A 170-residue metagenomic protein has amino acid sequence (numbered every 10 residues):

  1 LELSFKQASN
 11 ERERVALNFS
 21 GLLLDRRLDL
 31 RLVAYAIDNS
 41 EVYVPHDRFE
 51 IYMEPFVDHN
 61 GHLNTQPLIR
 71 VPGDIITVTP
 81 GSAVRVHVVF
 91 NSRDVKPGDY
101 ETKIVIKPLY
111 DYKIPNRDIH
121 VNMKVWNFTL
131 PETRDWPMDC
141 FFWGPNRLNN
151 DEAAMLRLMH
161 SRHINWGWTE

Functional and structural regions predicted by a protein language model:
L1, S9-V88: Surface-exposed binding patches on compact interaction domains or structured appendages
L1-F5, S9-E11, F19, D151 (+2 more regions): Ser/Thr/Pro- and often Gln-rich low-complexity regulatory segments of eukaryotic transcriptional regulators
F5, F19, F49, F56 (+4 more regions): Phenylalanine-focused residue identity feature
V15, S20-L28, G73-R134: Extended acidic/polar, glycine-enriched regions that form or flank non-catalytic beta-rich accessory modules
Y35, Y43, Y52, Y100 (+3 more regions): Sequence-level detector for tyrosine residue identity
E54, T77-G81, D94-P97, M155-R162 (+1 more regions): Non-transmembrane, interaction-prone segments in cytosolic or luminal domains
P115-E170: An acidic-aromatic substrate-binding cleft motif
